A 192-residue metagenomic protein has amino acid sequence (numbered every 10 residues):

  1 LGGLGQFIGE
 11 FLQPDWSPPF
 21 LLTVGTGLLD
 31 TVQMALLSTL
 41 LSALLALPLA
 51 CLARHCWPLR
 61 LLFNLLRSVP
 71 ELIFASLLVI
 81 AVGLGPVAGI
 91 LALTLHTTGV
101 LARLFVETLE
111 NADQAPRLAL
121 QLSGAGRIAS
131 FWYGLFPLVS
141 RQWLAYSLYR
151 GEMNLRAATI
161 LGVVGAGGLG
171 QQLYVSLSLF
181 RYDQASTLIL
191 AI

Functional and structural regions predicted by a protein language model:
L1-L40, L44-P48, L52-W57: N-terminal, non-cleaved signal-anchor transmembrane helix
G25-Q33, L62-L66, E152, Y174 (+1 more regions): Alpha-helical membrane-interface segments at transmembrane helix boundaries
T26, D30-M34, R67-V100, L188-I189: Loop-to-helix entry region at the N-terminal start of transmembrane alpha-helices in multi-pass membrane transporters
A35, T39-L47, C51, L72 (+5 more regions): Hydrophobic positions within alpha-helical transmembrane segments of bacterial inner-membrane proteins
P48-L78, L104-E107: Cytoplasmic-entry segments and transmembrane alpha-helices of multi-pass inner-membrane transporters
I80, L155-I192: Glycine-rich helix-loop "coupling/hinge" segments at transmembrane-helix boundaries in multipass transporters
P86-L135, R141-R150: Membrane-cytosol interface at the C-terminal ends of specific transmembrane alpha-helices in multi-pass membrane
